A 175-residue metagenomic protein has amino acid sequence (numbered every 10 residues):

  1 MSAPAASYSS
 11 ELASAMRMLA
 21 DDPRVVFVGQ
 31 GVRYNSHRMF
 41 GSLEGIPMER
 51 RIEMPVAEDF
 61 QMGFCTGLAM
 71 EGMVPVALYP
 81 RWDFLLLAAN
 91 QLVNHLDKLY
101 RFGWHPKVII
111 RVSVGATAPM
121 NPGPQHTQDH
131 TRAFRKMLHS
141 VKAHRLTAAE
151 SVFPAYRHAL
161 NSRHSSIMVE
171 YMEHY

Functional and structural regions predicted by a protein language model:
M1-Y175: Thiamine diphosphate
